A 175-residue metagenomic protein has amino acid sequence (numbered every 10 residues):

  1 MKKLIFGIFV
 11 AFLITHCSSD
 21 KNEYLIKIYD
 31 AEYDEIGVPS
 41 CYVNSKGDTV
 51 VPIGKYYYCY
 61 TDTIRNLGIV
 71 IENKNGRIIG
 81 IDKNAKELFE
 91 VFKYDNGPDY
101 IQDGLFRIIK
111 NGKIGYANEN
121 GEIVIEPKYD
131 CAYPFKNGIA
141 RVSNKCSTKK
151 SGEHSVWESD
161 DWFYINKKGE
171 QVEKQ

Functional and structural regions predicted by a protein language model:
M1-N22: Bacterial Sec-dependent N-terminal signal peptides
S18-Q175: Residue-level detector of conserved, function-critical positions
